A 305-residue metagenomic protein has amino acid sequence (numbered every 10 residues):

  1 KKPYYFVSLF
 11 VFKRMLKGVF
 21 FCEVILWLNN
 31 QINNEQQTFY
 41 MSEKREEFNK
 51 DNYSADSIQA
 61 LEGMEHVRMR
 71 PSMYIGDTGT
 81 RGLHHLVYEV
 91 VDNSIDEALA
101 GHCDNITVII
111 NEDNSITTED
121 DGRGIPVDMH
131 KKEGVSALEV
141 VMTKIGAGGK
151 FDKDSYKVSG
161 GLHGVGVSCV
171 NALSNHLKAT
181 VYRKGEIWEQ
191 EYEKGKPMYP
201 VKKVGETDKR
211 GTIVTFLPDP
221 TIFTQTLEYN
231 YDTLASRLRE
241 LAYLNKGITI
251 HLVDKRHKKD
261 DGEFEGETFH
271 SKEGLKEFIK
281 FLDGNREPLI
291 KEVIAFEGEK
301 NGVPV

Functional and structural regions predicted by a protein language model:
K1-L26, Q37-T38: Positively charged N-terminal leader segments that act as targeting/secretion signals
Q37-V91, E139-V140: Bergerat-fold GHKL ATPase/HATPase_c domain
S42-S57, N114-A137, G148-F281: GHKL-type ATPase core
H66-M69, M73, D96, A100 (+2 more regions): Conserved helix-loop functional segments at active or binding sites
R81-C103, G166-N171: Conserved ATP-binding N-box helix of the HATPase_c
D104-I109: A conserved short beta-strand within the histidine kinase catalytic ATPase domain
F281-V305: Noncatalytic partner-interaction/assembly domains of nucleic-acid and motor enzyme complexes, especially the accessory
